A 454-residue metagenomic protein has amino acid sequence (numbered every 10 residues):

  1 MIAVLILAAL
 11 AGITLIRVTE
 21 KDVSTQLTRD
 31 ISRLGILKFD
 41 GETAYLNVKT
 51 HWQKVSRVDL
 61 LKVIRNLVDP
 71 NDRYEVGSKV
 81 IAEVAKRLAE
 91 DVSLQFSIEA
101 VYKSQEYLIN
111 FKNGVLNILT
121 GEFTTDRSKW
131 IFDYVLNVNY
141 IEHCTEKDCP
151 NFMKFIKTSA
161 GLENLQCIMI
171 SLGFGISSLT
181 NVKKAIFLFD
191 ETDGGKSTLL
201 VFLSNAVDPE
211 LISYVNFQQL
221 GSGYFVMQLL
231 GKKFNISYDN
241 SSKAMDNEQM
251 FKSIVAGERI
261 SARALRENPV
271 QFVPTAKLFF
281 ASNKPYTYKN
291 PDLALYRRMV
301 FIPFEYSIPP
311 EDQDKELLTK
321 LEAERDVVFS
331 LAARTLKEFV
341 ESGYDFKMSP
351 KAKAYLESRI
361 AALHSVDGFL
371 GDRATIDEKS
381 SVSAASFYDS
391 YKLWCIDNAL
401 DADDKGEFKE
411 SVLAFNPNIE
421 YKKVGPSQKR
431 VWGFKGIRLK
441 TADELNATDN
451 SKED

Functional and structural regions predicted by a protein language model:
M1-L15: N-terminal single-pass transmembrane signal-anchor helix
I16-G41, D69-D454: Feature primarily recognizes SF3-like P-loop helicase cores of small DNA viruses
L46-K79: Short, small/acidic-rich helices and loops at N termini and domain boundaries of DNA replication/processing enzymes
